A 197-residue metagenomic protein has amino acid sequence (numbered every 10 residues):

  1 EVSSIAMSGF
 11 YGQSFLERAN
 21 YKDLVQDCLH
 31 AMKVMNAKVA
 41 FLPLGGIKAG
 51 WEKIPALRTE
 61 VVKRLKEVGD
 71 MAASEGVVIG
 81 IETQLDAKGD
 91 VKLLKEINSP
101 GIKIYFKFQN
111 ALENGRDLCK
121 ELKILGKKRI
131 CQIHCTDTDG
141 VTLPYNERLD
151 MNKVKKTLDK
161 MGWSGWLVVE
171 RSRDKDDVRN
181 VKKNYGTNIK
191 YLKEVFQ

Functional and structural regions predicted by a protein language model:
S3-I5, A40, I133, L167: Hydrophobic residues within beta-strands of alpha/beta enzymes
S4, Y11-I104, A111-E113, K183: Active-site acidic/histidine proton-transfer and metal-coordination neighborhood in alpha/beta enzyme cores
G9-Q13, G46-G50, T138-V141, R173-D176: A short, flexible beta-alpha/helix-coil linker loop
S74, A87-Q197: Histidine-acidic metal/acid-base catalytic patches
